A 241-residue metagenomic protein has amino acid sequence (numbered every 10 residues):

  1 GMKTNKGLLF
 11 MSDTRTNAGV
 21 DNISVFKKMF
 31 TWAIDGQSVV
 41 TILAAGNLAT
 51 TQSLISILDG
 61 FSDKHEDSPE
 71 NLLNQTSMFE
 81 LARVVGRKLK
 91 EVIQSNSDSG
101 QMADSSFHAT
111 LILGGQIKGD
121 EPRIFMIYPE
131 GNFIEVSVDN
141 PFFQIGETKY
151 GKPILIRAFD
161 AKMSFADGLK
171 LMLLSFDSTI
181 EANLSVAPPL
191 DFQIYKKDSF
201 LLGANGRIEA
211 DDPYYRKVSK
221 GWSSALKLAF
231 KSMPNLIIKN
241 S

Functional and structural regions predicted by a protein language model:
M2-D98, I145-M163, K217-K239: Conserved short S/T/G-enriched processing/targeting/catalytic segments and their helical context
K88-S95, M102-Q116, D120-S241: A two-mode feature
